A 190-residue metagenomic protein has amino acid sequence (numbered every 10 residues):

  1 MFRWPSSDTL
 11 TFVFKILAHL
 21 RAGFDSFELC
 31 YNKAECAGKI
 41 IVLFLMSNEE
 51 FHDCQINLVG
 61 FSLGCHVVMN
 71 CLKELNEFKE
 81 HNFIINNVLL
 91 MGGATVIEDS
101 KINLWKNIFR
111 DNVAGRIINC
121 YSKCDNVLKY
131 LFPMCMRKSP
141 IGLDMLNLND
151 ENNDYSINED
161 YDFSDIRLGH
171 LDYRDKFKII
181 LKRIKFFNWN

Functional and structural regions predicted by a protein language model:
M1-K39, L45-D53, E74-N87, G93-N190: Lipolytic serine-hydrolase domain surface
L58-G60, M91: Short beta-strand immediately N-terminal to the catalytic nucleophile in serine-hydrolase-like folds
G60-G64, V68: Gly/Ala-rich beta-loop-alpha elbow adjacent to hydrolase catalytic centers
C71: Aromatic pocket-lining residues of Rossmann-like dinucleotide-binding sites
